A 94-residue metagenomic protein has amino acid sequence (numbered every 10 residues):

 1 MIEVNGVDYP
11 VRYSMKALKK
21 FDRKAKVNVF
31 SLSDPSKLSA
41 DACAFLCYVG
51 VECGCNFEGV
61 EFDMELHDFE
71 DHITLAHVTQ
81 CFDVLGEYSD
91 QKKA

Functional and structural regions predicted by a protein language model:
M1-D8, K19, R23-L38, C55-A94: Charged interaction scaffolds used for protein-protein
V11: Active-site-adjacent beta-strand anchor residues
S14: Residue-level signal for threonine
A42-C53, D83: Short, hydrophobic/amphipathic alpha-helical patches that form generic packing surfaces within helical domains
